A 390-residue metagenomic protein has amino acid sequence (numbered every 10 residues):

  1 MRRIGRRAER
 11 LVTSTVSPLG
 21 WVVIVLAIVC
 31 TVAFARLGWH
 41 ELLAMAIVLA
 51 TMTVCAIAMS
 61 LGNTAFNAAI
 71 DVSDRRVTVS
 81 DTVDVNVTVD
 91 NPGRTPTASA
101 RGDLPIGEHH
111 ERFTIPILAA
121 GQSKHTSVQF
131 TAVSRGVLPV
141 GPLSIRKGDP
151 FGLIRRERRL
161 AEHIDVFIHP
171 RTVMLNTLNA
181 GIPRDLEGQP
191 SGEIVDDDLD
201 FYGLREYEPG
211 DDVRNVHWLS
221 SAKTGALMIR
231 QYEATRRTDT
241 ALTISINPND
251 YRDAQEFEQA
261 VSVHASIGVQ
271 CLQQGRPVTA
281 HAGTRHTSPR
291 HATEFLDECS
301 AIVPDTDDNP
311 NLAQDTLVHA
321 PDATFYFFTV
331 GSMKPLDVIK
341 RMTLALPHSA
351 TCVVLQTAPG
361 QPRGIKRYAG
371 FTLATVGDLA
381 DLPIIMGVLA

Functional and structural regions predicted by a protein language model:
M1-A69: Extracellular/lumenal glycan-associated context and N-glycosylation machinery
M1-R3, R7-R10, E206-A390: Exposed, interaction-prone extracellular/peripheral surfaces
H40, I168-R171, V330: Proteins with a high burden of low-complexity, intrinsically disordered sequence enriched in S/T/G/P/A and R, requiring
A50-H291, F325: An amphipathic, basic-hydrophobic helix/alpha-beta surface used to engage anionic, phosphate-rich ligands or surfaces
